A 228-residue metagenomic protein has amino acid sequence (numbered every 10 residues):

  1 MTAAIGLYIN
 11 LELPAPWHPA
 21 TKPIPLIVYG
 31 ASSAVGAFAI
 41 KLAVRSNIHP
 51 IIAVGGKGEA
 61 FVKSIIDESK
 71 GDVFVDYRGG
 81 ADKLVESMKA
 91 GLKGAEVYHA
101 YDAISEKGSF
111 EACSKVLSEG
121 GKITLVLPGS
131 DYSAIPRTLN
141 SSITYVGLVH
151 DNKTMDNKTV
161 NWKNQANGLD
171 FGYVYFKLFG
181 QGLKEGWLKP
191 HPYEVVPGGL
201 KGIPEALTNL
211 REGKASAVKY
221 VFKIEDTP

Functional and structural regions predicted by a protein language model:
M1-P228: Terminal helix/beta-alpha structural elements that buttress the NAD(P)+-binding lobe
